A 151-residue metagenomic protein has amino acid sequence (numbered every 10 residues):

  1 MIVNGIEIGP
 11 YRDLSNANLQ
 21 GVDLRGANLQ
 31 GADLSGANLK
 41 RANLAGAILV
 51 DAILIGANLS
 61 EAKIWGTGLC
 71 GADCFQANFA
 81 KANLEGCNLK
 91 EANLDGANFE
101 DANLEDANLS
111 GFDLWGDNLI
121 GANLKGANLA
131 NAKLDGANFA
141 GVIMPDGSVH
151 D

Functional and structural regions predicted by a protein language model:
M1-D151: Tandem repeat scaffolds
